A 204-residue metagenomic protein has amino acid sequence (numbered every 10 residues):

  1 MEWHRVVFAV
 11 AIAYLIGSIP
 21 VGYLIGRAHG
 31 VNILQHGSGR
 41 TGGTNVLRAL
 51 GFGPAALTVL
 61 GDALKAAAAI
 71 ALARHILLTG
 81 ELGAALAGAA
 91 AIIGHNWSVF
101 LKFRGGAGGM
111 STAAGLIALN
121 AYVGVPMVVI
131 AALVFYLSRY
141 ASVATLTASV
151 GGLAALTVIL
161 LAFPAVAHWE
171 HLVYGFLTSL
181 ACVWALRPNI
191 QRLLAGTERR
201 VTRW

Functional and structural regions predicted by a protein language model:
M1-A11, A68-L86, I117-G124, V158-V173: Helix-coil boundary and interhelical linker segments in multi-pass alpha-helical membrane proteins
E2-A28: N-terminal signal-anchor transmembrane alpha helix
G22, R27, I92-R104, I130-R139 (+1 more regions): C-terminal ends of transmembrane helices
Y23-A55, R104-G106, R187, Q191-W204: Cytosolic, membrane-interface loops and tails of multi-pass inner-membrane proteins
N32-G43, F100-A113, Y140-S149: Short, non-helical or kinked segments that cap or interrupt transmembrane helices
L47-F52, A73-I76, G94, G108-S138 (+1 more regions): Interfacial segments of multi-pass membrane proteins
R48-R74, A87: Multi-pass membrane catalytic core of lipid/isoprenoid biosynthesis enzymes
V125-M127, A141-V150, V166-T178: Loop-to-transmembrane alpha-helix initiation sites
